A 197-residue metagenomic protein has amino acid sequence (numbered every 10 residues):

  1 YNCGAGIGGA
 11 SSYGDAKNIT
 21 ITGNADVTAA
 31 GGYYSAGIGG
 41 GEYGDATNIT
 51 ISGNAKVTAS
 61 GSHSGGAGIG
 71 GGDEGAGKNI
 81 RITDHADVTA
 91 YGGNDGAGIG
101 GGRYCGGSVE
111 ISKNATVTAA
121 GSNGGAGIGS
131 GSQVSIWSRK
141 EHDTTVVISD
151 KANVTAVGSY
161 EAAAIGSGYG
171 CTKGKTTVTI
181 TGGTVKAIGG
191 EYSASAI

Functional and structural regions predicted by a protein language model:
G6-G31, I38-G61, G71-G92, G101-G121 (+3 more regions): Surface-exposed loop/turn motifs in large extracellular/passenger domains
